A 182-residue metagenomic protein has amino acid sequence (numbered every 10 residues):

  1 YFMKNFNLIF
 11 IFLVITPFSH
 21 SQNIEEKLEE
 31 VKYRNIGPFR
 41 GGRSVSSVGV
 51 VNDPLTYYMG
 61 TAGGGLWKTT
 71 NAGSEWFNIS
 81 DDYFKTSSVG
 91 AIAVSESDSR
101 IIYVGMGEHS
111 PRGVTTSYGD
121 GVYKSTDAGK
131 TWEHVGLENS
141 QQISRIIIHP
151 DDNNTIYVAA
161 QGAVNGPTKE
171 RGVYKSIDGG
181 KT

Functional and structural regions predicted by a protein language model:
Y1-I24: Bacterial Sec-dependent N-terminal signal peptides
Q22-T182: Beta-propeller blade termini and top-face loops
